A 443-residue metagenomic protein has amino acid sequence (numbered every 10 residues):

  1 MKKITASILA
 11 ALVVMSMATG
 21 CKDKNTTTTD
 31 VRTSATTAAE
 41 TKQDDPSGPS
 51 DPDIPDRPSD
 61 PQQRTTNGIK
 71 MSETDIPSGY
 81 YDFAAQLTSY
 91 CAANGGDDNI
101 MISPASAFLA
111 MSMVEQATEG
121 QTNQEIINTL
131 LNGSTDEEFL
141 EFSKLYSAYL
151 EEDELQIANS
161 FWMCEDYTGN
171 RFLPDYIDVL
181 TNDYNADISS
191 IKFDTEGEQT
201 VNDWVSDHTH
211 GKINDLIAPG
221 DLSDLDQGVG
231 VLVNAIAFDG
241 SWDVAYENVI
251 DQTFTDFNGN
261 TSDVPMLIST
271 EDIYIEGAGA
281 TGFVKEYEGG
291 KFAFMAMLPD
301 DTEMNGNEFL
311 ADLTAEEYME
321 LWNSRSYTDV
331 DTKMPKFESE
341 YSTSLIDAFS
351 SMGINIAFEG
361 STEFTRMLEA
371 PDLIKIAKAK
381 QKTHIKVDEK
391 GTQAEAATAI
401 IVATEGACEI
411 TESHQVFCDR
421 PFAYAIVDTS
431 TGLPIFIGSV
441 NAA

Functional and structural regions predicted by a protein language model:
K2-L9, V13, T19-K192: Detector for small/aliphatic-rich hydrophobic stretches
S7, L12, C21, P49-Q63 (+7 more regions): Non-catalytic interaction/Regulatory regions outside core domains
Y80, I100-A105, L225, A278 (+2 more regions): Short, surface-exposed loop/turn motifs at beta-strand boundaries within globular domains
A85, N99-Q124, V284, T411-A443: Feature captures eukaryotic membrane-trafficking machinery centered on endolysosomal pathways and lysosome-related
D97, F139-D300, N323-E409: Non-catalytic, conformational "gating/processing" segments within enzyme and secreted inhibitor domains
E125-L130, Y246-F254, G306-E316: Short Gly/aromatic-enriched secondary-structure transition segments
E247, M297, N307-L313, A399-I400 (+2 more regions): Composition- and surface-driven signal marking solvent-exposed, interaction-prone regions in large proteins
P299-S326: Internal alpha/beta scaffold segment
